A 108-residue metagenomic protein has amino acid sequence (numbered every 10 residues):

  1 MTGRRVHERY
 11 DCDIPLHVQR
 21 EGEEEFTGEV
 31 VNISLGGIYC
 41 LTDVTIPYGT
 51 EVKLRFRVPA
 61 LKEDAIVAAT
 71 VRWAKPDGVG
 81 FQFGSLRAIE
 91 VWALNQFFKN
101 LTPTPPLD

Functional and structural regions predicted by a protein language model:
M1-D108: Structured alpha-helical
